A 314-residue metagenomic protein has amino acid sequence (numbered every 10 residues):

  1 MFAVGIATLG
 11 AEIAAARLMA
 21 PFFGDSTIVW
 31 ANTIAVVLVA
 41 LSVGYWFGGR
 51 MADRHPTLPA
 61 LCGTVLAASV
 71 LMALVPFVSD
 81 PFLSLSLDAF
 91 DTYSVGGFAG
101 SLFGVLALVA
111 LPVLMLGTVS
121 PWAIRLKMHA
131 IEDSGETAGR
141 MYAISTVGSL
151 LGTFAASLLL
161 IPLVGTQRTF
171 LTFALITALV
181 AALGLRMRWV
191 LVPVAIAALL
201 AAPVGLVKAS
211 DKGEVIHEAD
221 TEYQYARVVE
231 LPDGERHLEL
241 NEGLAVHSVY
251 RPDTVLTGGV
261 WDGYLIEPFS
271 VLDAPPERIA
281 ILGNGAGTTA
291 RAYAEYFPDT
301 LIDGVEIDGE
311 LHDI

Functional and structural regions predicted by a protein language model:
M1-A219, R227-D233, E242-V246, G258 (+5 more regions): Alpha-helical transmembrane segments of multi-pass membrane proteins
V249-Y264: Conserved SAM-binding loop and adjacent beta-strand
